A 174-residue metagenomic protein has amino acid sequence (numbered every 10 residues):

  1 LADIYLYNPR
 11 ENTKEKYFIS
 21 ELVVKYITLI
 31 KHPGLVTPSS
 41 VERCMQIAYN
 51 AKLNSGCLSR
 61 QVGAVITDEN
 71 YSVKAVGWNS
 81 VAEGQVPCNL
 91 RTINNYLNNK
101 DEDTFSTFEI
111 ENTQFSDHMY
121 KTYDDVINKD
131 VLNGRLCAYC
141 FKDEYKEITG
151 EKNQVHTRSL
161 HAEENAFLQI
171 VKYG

Functional and structural regions predicted by a protein language model:
L1-D3: Phosphate/Mg2+-binding loops and adjacent switch elements in nucleotide/diphosphate-handling enzyme cores
Y5-T13: G-domain G4 guanine-recognition motif of GTPases
T13-G174: Zinc-dependent deaminase catalytic domain
